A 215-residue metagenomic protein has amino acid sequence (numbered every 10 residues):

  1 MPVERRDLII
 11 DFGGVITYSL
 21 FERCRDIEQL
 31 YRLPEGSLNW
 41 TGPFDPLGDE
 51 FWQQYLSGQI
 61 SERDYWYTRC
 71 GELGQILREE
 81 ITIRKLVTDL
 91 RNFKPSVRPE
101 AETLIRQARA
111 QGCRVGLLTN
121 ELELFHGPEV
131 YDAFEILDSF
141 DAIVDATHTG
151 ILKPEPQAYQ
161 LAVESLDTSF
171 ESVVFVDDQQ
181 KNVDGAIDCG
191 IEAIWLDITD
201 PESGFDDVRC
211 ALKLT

Functional and structural regions predicted by a protein language model:
M1-F12, L118, L122-T215: Asp-based, Mg2+/Mn2+-dependent phosphohydrolase catalytic module
P2-L47, D188-C189, S203: Active-site neighborhood of HAD-like aspartate-dependent phosphohydrolases
I10, R25, D49-Q53, T88 (+1 more regions): Positions in alpha-helical segments
R23-I27, E100-Q107, G185: A short acidic, amphipathic alpha-helical/loop segment
Y31-F44, G74-V87, F170, T215: Short, surface-exposed acidic
D49-I60, N92-P99, E192: Short amphipathic alpha-helical segments at helix boundaries and their inter-helical linkers
W52-L86: A metal-dependent, Asp-based hydrolase signature
I81-Y131: Substrate-recognition element of Asp-dependent hydrolases with the DxDx(T/V) motif
